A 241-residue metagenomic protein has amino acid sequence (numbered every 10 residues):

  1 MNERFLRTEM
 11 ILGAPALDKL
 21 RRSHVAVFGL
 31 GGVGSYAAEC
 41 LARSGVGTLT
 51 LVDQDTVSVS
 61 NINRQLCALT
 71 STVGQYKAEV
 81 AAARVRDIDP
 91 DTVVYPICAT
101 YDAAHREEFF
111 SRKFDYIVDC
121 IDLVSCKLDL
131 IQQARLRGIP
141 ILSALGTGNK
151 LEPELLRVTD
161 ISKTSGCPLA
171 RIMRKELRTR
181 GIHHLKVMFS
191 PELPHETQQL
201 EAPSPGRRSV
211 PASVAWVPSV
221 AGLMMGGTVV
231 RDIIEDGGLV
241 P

Functional and structural regions predicted by a protein language model:
M1-V25: N-terminal charged helix/coil linker that caps or initiates catalytic domains
N2, R21, F110-F114, I121-C126 (+4 more regions): Glycine-rich phosphate/adenylate-binding loop
V27-G29, V52: Conserved N-terminal Rossmann-fold NAD(P)-binding element of oxidoreductases
V33: Hydrophobic/small residue at the entry helix of a nucleotide-binding pocket
A42-T48, L136: Conserved S-adenosyl-L-methionine
L51-D89: Glycine-rich phosphate-binding loop and adjoining beta1-alpha1-beta2 segment of Rossmann-like nucleotide-binding folds
I97-R106: Conserved SAM/SAH-binding loop
